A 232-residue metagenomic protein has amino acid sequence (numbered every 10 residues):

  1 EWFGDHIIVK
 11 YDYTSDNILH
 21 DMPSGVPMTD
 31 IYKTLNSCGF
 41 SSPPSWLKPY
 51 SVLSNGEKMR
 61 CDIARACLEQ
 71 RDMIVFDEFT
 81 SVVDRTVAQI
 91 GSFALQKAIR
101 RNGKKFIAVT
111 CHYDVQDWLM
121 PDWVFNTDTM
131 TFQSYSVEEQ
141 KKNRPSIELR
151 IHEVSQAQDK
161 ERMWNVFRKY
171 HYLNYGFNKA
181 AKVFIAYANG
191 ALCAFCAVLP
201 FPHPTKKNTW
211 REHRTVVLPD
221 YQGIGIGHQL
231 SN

Functional and structural regions predicted by a protein language model:
E1-G39: ABC ATPase nucleotide-binding domain signature region
T34, C38-S51: Conserved ABC nucleotide-binding domain
G39, G56-F76: GG-anchored amphipathic helix commonly corresponding to the ABC/SMC/Rad50 NBD signature/C-loop
V75-D84: Walker B catalytic motif
G103-T110: Conserved H-loop
H112-L119: Conserved H-loop
E153-Y221: A conserved beta-strand-loop-helix scaffold within acyl/acetyltransferase catalytic domains
V217, Q222-N232: Conserved acetyl-CoA-binding loop-helix of GNAT-fold acetyltransferases
